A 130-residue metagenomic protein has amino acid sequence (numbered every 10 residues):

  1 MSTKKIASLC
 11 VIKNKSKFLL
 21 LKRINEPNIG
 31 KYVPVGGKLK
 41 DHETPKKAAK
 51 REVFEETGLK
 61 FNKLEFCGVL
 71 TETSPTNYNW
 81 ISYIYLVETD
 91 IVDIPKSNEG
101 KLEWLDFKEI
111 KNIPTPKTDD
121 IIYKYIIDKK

Functional and structural regions predicted by a protein language model:
M1-L19: Conserved N-terminal beta-strand and adjoining loop/helix that marks the start of the Nudix/MutT-like hydrolase domain
K17-E55: Conserved Nudix-box catalytic region and its N-terminal flanking loop in Nudix hydrolases and closely related
V33, E65, I84: Conserved beta-strand segments that form the floor/walls of ligand-binding pockets within enzyme and binding domains
L39-N62, E72-Y125: Unchanged
G68: Catalytic phosphate/metal-binding cores of nucleic-acid and nucleotide-processing enzymes, i.e., regions that mediate
D128-K130: C-terminal regulatory/oligomerization modules of transcriptional regulators
